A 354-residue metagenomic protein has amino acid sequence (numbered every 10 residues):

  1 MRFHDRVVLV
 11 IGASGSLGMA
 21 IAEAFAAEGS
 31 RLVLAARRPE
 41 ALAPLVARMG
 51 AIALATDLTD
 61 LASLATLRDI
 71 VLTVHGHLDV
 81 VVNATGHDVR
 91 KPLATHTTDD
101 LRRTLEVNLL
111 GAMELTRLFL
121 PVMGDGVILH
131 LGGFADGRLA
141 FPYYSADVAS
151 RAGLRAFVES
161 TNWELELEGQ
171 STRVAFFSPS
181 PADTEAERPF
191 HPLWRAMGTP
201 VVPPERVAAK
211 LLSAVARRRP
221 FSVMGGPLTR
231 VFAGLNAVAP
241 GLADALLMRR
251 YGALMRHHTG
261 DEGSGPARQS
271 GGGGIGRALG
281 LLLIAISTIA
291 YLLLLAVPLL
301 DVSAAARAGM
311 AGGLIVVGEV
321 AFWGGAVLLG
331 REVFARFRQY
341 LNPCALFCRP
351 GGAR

Functional and structural regions predicted by a protein language model:
S14-G15: Conserved glycine-rich cofactor-binding loop
E28-P44: Conserved glycine-rich Rossmann-like NAD(P)H-binding loop of the short-chain dehydrogenase/reductase
R48-A62: Rossmann-fold cofactor-recognition segment
A84-V89: Conserved NAD(P)H cofactor-binding loop of Rossmann-fold oxidoreductase domains
P92-L93, T97-R102, M113: Substrate-binding pocket helix/loop in short-chain dehydrogenase/reductase
L129-G153, E159, W163-L167: Catalytic loop of short-chain dehydrogenase/reductase
E166-P227: SDR active-site lid
